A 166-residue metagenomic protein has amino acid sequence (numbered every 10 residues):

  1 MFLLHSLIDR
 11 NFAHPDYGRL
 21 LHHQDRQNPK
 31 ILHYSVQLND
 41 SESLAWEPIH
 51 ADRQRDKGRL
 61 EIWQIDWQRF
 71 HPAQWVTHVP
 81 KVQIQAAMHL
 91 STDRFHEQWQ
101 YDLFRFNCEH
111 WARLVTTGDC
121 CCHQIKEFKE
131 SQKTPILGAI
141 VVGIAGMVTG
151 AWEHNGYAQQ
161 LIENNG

Functional and structural regions predicted by a protein language model:
M1-L3, N165-G166: Low-complexity, intrinsically disordered flanking regions
F2-T77: Glycine-rich catalytic cores of cysteine/serine-nucleophile enzymes that process amide/ester linkages in cell-envelope
K30, K57, K81, K126-K129 (+1 more regions): Context-gated lysine
H78-M88: A structural motif
Q85-A86, T92-G166: Activation targets extended, charge/polar-rich intrinsically disordered C-terminal tails
